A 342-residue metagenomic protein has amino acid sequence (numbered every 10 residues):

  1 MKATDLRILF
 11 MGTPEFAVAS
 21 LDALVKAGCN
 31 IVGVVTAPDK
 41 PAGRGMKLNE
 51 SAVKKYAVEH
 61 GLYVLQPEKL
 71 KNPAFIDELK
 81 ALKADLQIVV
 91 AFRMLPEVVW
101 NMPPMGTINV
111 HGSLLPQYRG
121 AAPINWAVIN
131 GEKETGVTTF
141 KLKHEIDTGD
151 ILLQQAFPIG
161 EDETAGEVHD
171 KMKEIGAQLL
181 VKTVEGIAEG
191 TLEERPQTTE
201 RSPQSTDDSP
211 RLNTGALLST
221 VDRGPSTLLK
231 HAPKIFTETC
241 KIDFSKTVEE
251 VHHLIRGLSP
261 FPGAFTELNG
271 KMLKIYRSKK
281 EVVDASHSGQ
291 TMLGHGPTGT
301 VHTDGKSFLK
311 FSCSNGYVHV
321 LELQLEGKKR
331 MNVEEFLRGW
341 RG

Functional and structural regions predicted by a protein language model:
K2, T239, D243-G342: An anion-binding loop in the catalytic cleft
K2-R44: N-terminal Rossmann-like dinucleotide-binding module
D5-L6, H144-E281: Active-site-proximal loop/hinge segments within enzyme catalytic domains
R7, N30, G61-Y63, G106: Conserved beta-strand segments of alpha/beta enzyme cores
T13-F16, E68-K71, A91-M94, L258: Short beta->alpha connector loops
V18, D22-K26, I76-K80, E97 (+1 more regions): Amphipathic, non-transmembrane alpha-helical secondary structure
A27-N30, A37, L86-Q197, G224-H231: Donor/substrate-binding cores of folate-linked one-carbon enzymes
P41-K83: N-terminal glycine-/serine-/threonine-rich beta1-alpha1-beta2 phosphate-ribose binding loop of Rossmann-like
